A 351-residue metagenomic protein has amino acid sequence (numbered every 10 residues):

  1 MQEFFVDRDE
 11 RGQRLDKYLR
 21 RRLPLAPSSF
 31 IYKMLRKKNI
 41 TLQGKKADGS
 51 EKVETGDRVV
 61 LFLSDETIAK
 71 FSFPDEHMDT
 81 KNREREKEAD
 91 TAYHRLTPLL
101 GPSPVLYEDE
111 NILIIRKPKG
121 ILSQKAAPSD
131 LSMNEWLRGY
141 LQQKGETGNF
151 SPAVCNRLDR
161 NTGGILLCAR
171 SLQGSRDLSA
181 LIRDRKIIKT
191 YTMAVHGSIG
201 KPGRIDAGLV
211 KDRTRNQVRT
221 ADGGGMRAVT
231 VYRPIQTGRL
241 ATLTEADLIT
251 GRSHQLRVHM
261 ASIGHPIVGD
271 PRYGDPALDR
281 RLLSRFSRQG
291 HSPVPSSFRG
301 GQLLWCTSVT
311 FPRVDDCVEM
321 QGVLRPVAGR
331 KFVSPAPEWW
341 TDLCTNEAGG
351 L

Functional and structural regions predicted by a protein language model:
M1-R213, M226-V229, Q236-T237, P335-E347 (+1 more regions): RNA pseudouridine synthases
V60, E84, V258-I263, F332: Extracytoplasmic/surface-exposed domains of secreted proteins that mediate cell-envelope carbohydrate/peptidoglycan
D130-L137, L172, P234, R239-F311 (+1 more regions): Pseudouridine synthase
N156-R157, A221-G224, S297-G301: Short Gly/Pro-enriched turn/cap motifs at secondary-structure boundaries
M226, G301-W305, L324-P326: A structural signal for short secondary-structure junctions
T250, F311-G329: Short acidic, glycine-rich loop/turn motifs
